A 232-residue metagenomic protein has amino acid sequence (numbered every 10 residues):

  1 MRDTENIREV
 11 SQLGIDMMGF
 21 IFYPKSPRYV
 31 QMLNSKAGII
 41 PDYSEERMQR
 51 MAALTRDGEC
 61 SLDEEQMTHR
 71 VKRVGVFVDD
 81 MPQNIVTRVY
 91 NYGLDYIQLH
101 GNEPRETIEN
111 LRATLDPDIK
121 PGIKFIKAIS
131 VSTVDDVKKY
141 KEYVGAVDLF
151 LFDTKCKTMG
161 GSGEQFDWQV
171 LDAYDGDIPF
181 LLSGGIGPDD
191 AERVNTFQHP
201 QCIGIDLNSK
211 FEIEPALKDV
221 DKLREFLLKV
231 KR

Functional and structural regions predicted by a protein language model:
M1-R232: Conserved N-terminal beta1-alpha1 strand-loop-helix module at the mouth
